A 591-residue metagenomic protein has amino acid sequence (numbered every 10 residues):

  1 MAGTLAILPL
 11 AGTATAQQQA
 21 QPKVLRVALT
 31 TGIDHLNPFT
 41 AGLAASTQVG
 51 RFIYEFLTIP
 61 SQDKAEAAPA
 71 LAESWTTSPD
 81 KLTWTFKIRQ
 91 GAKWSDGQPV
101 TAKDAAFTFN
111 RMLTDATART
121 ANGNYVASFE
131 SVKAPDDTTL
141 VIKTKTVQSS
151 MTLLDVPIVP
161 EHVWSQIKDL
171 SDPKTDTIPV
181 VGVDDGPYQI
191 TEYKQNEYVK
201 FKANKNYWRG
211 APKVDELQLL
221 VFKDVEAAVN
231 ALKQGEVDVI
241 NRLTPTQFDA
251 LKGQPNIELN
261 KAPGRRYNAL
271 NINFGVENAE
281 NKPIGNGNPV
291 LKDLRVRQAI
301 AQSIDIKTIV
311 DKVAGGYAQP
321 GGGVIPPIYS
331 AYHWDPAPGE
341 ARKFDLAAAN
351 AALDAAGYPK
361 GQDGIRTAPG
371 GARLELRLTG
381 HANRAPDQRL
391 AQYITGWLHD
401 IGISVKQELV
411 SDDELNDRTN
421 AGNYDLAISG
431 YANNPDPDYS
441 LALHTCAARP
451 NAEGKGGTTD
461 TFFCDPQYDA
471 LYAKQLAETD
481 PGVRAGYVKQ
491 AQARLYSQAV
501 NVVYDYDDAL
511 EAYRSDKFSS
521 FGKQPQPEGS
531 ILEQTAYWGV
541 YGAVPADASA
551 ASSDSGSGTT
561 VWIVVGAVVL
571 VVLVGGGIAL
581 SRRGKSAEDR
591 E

Functional and structural regions predicted by a protein language model:
T4-T15: C-terminal segment of classical bacterial N-terminal signal peptides
A20-V24, T31, F52, A70-A72 (+13 more regions): Extracytoplasmic
A28-P79, N110, V183: N-terminal lobe/hinge region of extracytoplasmic solute-binding protein
D34-T40, A65-A68, S150-L153, V199 (+4 more regions): Short, solvent-exposed loop/turn elements at domain surfaces
D80, K87, A121-K168: Surface-exposed binding/hinge segments that line and control ligand-binding clefts or catalytic entry sites
R89-T120, V132, Q189-V313, Y329-I365 (+2 more regions): Extracytoplasmic/periplasmic ligand-capture domains
Y513-S552: Long beta-strand-rich cores associated with HINT superfamily self-processing modules
K585-E591: Cytoplasmic C-terminal tails of single-pass
